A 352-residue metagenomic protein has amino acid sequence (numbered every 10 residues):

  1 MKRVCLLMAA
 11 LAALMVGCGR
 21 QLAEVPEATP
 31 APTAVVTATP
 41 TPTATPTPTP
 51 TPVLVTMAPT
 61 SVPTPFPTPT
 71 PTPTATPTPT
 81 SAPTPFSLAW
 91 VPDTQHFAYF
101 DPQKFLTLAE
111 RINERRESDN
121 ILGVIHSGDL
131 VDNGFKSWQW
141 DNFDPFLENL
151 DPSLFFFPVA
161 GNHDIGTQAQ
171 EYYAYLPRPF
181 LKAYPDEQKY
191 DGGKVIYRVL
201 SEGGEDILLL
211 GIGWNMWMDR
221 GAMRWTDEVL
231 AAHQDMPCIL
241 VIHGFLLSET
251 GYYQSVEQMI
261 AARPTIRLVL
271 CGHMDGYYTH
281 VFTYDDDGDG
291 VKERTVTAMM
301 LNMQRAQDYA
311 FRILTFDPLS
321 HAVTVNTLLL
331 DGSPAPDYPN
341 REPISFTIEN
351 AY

Functional and structural regions predicted by a protein language model:
M15-G17: C-terminal motif of bacterial Sec signal peptides marking the signal peptidase cleavage site
R20-A82: Ser/Thr-rich, Proline-interspersed low-complexity disordered segments
A75-W138: N-terminal active-site segment of His-dependent metallophosphoesterases
A82, R312-Y352: A short C-terminal boundary segment appended to hydrolase-like catalytic domains
P85-Q95, E205-N215, I239-V241, T295-M303 (+1 more regions): Active-site-proximal beta-strand elements of phosphoester/diester hydrolases
D93, G128-D129, G161-N162, H243 (+1 more regions): Active-site glycine-centered loops adjacent to acidic/histidine catalytic or metal-binding residues that shape
N113-G123, P152-F155, D206-D286, E349: His/acidic metal-ligating clusters that form di-metal
F135-R224, A262, T279-L301, D308-T315 (+1 more regions): Extended active-site neighborhood of metal-dependent phosphoesterases/phosphodiesterases
